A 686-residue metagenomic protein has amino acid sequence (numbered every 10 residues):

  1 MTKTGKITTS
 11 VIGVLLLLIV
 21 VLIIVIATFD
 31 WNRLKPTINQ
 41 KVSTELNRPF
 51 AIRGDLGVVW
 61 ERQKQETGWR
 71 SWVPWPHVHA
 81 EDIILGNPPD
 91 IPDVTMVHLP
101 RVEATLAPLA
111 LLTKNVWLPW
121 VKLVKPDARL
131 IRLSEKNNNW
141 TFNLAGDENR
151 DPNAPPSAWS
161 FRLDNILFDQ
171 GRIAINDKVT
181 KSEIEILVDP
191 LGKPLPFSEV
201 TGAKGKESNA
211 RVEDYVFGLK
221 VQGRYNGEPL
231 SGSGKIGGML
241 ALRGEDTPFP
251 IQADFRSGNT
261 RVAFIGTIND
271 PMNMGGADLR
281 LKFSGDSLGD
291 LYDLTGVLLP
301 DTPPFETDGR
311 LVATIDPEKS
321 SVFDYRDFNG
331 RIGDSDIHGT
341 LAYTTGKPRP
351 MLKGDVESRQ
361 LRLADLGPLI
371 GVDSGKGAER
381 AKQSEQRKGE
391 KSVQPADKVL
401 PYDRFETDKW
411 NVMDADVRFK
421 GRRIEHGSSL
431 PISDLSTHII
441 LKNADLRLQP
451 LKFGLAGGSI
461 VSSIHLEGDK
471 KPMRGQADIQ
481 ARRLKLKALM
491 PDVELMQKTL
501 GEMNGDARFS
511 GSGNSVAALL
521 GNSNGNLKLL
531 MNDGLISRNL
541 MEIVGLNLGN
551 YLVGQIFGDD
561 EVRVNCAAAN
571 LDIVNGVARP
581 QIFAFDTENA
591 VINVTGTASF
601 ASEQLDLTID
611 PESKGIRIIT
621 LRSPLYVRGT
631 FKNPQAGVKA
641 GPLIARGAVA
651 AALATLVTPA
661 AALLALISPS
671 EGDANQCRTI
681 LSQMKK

Functional and structural regions predicted by a protein language model:
M1-I52, A662-T679: N-terminal type II signal-anchor transmembrane helix that functions as the membrane-insertion/stop-transfer segment
I19-E135, P304, T314, E318 (+2 more regions): Terminal hydrophobic membrane-targeting helix
L46, G54, P74-E81, T95-P100 (+17 more regions): Envelope-exposed proteins and targeting segments
D82, L106-P108, K125, R132 (+11 more regions): Residues on the solvent-exposed faces and adjacent turns of beta-rich solenoids used to engage binding targets
D90, V297-P300, D327, M490-L495: Extracellular loop and loop/strand-boundary signature of outer-membrane beta-barrel proteins
L133-E135, L366-I370, L535-V544: Outer-membrane beta-barrel and related beta-rich outer-membrane complex signature in Gram-negative bacteria
L144-K178, V200-S231, E245-D254, T307-N329 (+3 more regions): Solvent-exposed beta-strand/coil patches in large extracellular/periplasmic or lumenal scaffold regions
A645-P669: Short hydrophobic membrane-inserting alpha-helices and related fusion/pore-forming segments
